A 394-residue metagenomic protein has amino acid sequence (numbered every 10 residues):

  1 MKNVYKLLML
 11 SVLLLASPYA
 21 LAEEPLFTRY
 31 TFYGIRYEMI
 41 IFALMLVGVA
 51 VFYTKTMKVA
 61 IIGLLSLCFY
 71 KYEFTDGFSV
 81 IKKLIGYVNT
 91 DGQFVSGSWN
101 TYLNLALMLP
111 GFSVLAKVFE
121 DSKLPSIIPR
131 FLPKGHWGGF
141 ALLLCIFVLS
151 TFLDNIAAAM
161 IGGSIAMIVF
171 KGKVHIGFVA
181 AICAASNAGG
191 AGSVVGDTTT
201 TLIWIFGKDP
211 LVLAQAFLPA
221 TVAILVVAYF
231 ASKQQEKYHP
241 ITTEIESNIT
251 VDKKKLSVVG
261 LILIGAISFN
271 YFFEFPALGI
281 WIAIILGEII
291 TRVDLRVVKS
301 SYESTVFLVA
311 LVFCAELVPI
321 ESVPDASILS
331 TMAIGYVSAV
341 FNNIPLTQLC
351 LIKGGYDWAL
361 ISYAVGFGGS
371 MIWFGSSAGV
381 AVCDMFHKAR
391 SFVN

Functional and structural regions predicted by a protein language model:
M1-A22: N-terminal secretory/membrane targeting signals
L26-G34, V51-Y53, V80-N104, D209-P219 (+4 more regions): Interfacial loop-to-helix junctions that mark the boundaries of transmembrane helices in multi-pass membrane
L26-I40, N100-G111, S150-A159, A216-L225 (+3 more regions): Structural signature of hydrophobic alpha-helical transmembrane segments
G34-I40, T101-L105, F131-L144, F170-A180 (+3 more regions): Membrane-interfacial loop-to-helix junctions in multi-pass transporters
R36-V47, V51-L84, Y102-V114, K255-G265 (+2 more regions): Hydrophobic mid-bilayer segments of alpha-helices in multi-pass membrane transport proteins, especially secondary
K58, L115, D121-L124, G172-I176 (+6 more regions): Juxtamembrane and boundary regions of transmembrane helices in multi-pass small-molecule transporters and channels
W137-A191, L202-F206, Q348-Y363, D384-V393: Hydrophobic transmembrane alpha-helices that form the pore/transport pathway of multi-pass ion and small-solute
I262-G354: Transmembrane helical segments that form the transport core of multi-pass membrane transport proteins
